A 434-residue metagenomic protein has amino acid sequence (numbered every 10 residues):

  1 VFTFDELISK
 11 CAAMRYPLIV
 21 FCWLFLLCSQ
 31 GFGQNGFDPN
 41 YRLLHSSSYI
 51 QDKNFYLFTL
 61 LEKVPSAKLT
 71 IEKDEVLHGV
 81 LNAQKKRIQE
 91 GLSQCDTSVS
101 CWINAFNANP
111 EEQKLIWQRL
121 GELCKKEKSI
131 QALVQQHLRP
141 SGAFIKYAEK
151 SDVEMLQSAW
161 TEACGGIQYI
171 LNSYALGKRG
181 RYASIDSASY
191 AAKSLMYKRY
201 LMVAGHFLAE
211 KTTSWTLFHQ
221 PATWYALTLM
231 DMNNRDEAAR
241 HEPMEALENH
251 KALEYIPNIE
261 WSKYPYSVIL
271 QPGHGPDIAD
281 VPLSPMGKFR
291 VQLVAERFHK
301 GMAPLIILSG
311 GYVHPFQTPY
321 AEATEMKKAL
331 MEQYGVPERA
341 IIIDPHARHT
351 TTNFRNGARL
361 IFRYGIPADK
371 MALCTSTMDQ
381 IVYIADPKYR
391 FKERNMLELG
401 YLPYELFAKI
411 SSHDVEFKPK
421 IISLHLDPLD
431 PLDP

Functional and structural regions predicted by a protein language model:
V1-Q34: Bacterial Sec-dependent N-terminal signal peptides
N35-P434: A structural signal for short, hydrophobic/glycine-enriched beta-strand patches
